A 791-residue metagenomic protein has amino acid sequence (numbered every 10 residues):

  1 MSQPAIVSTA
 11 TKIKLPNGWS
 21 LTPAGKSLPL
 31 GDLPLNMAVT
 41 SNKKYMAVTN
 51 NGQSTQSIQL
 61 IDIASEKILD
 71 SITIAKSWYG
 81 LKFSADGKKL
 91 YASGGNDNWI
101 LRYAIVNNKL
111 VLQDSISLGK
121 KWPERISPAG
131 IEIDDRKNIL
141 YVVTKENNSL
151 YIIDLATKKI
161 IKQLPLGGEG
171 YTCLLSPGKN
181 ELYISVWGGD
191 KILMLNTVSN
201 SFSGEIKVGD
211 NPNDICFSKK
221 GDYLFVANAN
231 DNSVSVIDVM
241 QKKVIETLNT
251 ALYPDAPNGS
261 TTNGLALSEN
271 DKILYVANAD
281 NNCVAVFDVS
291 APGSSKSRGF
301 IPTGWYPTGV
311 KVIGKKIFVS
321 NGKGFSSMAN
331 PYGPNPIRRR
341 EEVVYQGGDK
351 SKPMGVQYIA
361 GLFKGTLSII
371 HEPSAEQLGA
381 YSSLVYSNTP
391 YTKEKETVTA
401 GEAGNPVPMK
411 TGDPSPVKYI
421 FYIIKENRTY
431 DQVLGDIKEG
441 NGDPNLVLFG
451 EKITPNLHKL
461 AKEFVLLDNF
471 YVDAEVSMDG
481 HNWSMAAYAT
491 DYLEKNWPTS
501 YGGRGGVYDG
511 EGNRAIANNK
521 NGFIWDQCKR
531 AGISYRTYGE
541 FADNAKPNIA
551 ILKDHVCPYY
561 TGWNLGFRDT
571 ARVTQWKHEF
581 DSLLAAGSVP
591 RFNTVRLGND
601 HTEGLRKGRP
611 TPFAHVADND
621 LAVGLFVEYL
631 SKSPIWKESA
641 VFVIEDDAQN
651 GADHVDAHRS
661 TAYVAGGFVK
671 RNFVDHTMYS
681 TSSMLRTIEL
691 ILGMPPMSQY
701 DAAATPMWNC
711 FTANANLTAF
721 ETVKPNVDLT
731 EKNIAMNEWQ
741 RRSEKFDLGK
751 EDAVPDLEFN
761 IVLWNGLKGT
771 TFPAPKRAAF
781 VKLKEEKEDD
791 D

Functional and structural regions predicted by a protein language model:
M1-N405: Predominantly soluble domains enriched in secretory-pathway, periplasmic, or organellar proteins
G379-D791: N-terminal pro-sequences and low-complexity stem/linker regions of secreted or lumenal proteins
